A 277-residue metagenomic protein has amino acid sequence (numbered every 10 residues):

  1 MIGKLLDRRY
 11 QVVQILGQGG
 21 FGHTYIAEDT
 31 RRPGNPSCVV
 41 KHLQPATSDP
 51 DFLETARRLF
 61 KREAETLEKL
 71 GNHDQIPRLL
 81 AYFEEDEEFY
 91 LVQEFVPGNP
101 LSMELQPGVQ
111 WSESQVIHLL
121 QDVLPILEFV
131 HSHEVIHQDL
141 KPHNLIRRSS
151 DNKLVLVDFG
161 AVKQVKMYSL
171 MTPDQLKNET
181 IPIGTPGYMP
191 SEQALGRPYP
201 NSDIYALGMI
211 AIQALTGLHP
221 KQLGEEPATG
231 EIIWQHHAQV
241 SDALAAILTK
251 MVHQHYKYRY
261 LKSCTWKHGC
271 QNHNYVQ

Functional and structural regions predicted by a protein language model:
V13-G20, T24: Protein kinase glycine-rich loop
D49-K69: AlphaC helix of the eukaryotic protein kinase fold
Y82: Activation-segment/catalytic-loop signature of the eukaryotic protein kinase fold
D86-P100, E104: Conserved short submotifs of the Hanks-type protein kinase catalytic core that shape the nucleotide-binding pocket
L119-L120: Activation segment signature within eukaryotic-like protein kinase domains
L124-V135: Protein kinase catalytic-loop region centered on the HRD/HxD motif
P173-E192: Conserved activation segment of eukaryotic-like protein kinases, specifically the C-terminal portion of the activation
